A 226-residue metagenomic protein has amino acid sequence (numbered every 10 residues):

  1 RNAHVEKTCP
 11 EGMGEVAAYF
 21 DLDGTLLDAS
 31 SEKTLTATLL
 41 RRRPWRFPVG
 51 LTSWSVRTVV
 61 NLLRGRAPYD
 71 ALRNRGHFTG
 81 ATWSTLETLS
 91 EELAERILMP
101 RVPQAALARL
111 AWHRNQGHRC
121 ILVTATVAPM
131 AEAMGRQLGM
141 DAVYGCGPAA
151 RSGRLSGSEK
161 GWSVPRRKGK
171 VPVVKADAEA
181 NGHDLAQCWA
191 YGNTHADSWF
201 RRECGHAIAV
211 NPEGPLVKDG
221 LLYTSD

Functional and structural regions predicted by a protein language model:
A3-V5: Short hydrophobic alpha-helical segments enriched in small aliphatic residues
C9-G65: Active-site neighborhood of HAD-like aspartate-dependent phosphohydrolases
G14-A17, T88-E91, E95-D226: C-terminal cap/substrate-recognition subdomain and adjoining C-terminal extension of metal-dependent phosphatase-like
L27-D28, L40, F78, E132 (+2 more regions): Amphipathic alpha-helical interaction elements
A29, G80, K168-V171: Electropositive phosphate-/nucleotide-binding environments in soluble metabolic enzymes
E32-K33, A37, N61-R119: Short linear elements at protein peripheries
L39, W83, V143-G147: Active-site phosphate-binding/coordination module
V49-S55, Y69-H77, C188: Short alpha-helical "patches" and their helix-cap loops
